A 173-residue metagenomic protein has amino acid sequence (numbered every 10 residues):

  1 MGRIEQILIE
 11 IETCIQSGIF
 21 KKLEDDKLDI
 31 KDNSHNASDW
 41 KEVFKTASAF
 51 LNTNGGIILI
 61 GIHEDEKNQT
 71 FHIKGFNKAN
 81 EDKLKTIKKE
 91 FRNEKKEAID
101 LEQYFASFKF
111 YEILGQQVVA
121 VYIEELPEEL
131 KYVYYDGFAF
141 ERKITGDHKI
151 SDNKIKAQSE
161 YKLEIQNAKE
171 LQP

Functional and structural regions predicted by a protein language model:
M1-P173: Conserved N-terminal catalytic/coupling substructures associated with nucleotide/phosphate chemistry
